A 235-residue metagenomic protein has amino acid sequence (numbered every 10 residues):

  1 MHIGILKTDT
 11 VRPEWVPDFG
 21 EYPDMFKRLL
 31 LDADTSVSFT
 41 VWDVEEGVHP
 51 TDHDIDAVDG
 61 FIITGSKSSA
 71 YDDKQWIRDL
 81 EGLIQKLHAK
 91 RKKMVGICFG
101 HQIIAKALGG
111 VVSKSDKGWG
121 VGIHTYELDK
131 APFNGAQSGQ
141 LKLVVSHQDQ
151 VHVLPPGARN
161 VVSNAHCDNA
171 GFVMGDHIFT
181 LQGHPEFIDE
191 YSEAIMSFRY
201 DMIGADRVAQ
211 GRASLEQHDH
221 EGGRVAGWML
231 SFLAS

Functional and structural regions predicted by a protein language model:
M1-Q75, D79-G82, K86-K90, A209-S235: N-terminal beta1-alpha1 cap of cysteine-dependent amidohydrolase-like domains
R12, V48, A70, I103 (+3 more regions): Flexible, glycine-rich phosphate/dinucleotide-binding loops and adjacent beta-alpha linkers at cofactor/substrate
W15-V16, T51, D72-K74, A105-A107 (+2 more regions): Short glycine-/acidic-enriched loop or helix-start segments at secondary-structure transitions that form or flank
D18-E21, I55-D56, Q75-R78, G109-V112 (+3 more regions): Short, glycine/charged-enriched secondary-structure capping and boundary segments
D43-E45, G100, D149, E186: Catalytic metal-binding/acid-base residues of hydrolase active sites
T64-P132: Cysteine-nucleophile active-site neighborhood
L108-E190: Pocket-forming structural segment of enzyme catalytic cores
C167-S235: C-terminal and late-domain segments of enzyme folds
